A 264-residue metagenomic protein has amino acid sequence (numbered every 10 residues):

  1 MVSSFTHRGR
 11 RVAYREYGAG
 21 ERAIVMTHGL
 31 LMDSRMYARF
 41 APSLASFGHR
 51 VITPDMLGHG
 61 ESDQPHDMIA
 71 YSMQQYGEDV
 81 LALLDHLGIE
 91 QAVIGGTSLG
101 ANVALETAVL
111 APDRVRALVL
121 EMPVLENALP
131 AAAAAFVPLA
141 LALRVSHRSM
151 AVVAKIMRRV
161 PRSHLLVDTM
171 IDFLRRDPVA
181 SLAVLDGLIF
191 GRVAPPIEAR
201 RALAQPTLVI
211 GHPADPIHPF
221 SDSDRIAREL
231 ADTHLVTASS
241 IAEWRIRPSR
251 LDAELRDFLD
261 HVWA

Functional and structural regions predicted by a protein language model:
R10-D63: Conserved HGGG/HGGXW glycine-rich cap/lid loop of the alpha/beta-hydrolase fold
S46, T53-G95: Active-site loop/oxyanion-hole signature of alpha/beta-hydrolase fold enzymes
G96-G100, A104: Gly/Ala-rich beta-loop-alpha elbow adjacent to hydrolase catalytic centers
L105, V109-L110, V115-V145: Flexible "cap/lid" loop of the alpha/beta hydrolase fold
T169-E198: Hydrophobic, aromatic-rich cap/lid helix
L203, V209-G211: Short beta-strand/loop motif that positions the catalytic acidic residue of the alpha/beta-hydrolase fold
P216-D222: Conserved alpha/beta-hydrolase "acid-adjacent" motif
D232-A264: Catalytic active-site module of serine/aspartate enzymes centered on a nucleophile-bearing elbow/loop
